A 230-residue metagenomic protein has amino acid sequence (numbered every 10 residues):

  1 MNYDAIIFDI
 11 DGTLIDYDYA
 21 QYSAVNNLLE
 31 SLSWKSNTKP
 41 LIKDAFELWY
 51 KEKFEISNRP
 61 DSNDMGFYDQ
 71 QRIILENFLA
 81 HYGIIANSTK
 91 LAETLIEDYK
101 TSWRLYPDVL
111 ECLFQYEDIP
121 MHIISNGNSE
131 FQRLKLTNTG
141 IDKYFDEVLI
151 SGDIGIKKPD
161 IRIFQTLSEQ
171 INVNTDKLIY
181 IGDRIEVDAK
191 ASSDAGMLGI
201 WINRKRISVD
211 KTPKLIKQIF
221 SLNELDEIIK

Functional and structural regions predicted by a protein language model:
M1-I6, Y19, W34-K35, A86 (+3 more regions): Asp-based, Mg2+/Mn2+-dependent phosphohydrolase catalytic module
M1-L48, H81: Active-site neighborhood of HAD-like aspartate-dependent phosphohydrolases
I15-D16, N37, K100, R104 (+1 more regions): Residues in soluble alpha-helical coiled-coils and helical-bundle/repeat scaffolds
Q21-L29, F46-K53, Q71, L75 (+2 more regions): Hydrophobic alpha-helical core bundles mediating ligand binding, dimerization, or RNAP-core interactions
Q21-Y22, K35, K39, D64 (+3 more regions): Alpha-helix N-cap/helix-initiation sites
K43-F46, Y106, L110, D142: Short, structured helix-loop boundary elements
Y50-E93: A metal-dependent, Asp-based hydrolase signature
D69, T89, E93-I123, I161: Short, acidic loop-to-helix structural element flanking the phosphoryl-transfer center in phosphate-processing enzymes
